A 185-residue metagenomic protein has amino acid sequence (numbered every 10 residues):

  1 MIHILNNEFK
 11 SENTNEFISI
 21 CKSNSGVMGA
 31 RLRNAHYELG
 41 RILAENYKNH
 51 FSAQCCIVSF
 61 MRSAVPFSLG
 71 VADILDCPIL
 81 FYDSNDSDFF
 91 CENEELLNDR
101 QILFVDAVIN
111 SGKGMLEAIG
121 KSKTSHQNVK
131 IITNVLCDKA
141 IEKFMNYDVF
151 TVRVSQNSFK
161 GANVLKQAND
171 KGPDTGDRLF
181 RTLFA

Functional and structural regions predicted by a protein language model:
M1-A185: PRPP-associated nucleotide enzymes
